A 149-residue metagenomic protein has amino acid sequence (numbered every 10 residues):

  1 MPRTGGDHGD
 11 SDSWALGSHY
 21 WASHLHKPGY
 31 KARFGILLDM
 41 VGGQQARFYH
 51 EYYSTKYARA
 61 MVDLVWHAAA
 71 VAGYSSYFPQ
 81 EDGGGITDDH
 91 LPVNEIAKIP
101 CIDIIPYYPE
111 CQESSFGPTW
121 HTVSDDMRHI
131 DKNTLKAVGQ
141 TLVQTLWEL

Functional and structural regions predicted by a protein language model:
M1-A60: Acidic/histidine-rich catalytic neighborhood of metal-dependent amide-processing enzymes
F34, V41-L149: Active-site-adjacent substrate-binding region of metalloamidase/peptidase-like peptide-processing proteins
